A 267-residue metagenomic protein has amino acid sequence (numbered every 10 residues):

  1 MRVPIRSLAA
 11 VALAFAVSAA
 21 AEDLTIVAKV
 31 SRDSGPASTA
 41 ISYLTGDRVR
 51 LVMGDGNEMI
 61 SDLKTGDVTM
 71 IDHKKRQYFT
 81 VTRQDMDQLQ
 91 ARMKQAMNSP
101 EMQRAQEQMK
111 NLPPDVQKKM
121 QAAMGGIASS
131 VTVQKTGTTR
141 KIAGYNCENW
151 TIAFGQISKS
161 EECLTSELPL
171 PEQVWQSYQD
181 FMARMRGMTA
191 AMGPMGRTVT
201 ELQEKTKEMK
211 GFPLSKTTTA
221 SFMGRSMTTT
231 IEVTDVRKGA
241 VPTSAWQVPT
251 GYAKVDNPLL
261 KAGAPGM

Functional and structural regions predicted by a protein language model:
M1-A9: Bacterial N-terminal signal peptides that target proteins for export
A16-V17: N-terminal signal peptide c-region/cleavage motif recognized by signal peptidases
A21-M267: Extended soluble regions of mature proteins
